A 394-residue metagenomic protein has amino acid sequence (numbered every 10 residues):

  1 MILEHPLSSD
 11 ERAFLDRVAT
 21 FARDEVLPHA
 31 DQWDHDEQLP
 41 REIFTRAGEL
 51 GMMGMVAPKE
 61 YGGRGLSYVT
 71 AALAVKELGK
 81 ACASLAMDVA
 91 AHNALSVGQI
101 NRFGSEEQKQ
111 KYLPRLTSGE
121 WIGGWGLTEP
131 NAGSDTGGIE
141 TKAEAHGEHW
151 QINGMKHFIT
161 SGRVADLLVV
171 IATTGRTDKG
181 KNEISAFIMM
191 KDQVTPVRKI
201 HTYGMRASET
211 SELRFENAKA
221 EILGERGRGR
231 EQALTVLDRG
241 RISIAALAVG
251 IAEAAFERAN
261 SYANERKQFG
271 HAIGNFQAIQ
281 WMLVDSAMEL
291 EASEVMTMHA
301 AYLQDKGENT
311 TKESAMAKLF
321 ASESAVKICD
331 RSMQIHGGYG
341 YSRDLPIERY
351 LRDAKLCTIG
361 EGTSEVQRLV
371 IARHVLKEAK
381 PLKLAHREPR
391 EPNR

Functional and structural regions predicted by a protein language model:
M1-A91, F103-Q108, R115-E120, D135 (+2 more regions): Alpha-helical interface subdomain recognition
G51, V75-G79, A172, M189-V194 (+1 more regions): Short Ser/Thr-interspersed hydrophobic loop/turn segments at strand-loop and sheet-helix junctions that line or gate
V97-F103, W125: Flexible, glycine-rich active-site loops centered on histidine and acidic residues that chelate a metal or position
Y112, I139, M155-H157, R198-H201: Short beta-alpha junctions and helix-cap segments that line functional grooves
G119-L127, I171: A short, Trp-centered hydrophobic/proline-enriched beta-strand micro-motif
N131-S134, F158-S161, T177-D178, T202-E209: Short Gly/Pro-enriched turn/cap motifs at secondary-structure boundaries
N153-P196: A short core secondary-structure module
K191-A218, I222: Flexible, small-/acidic-enriched active-site or ligand-binding loops
